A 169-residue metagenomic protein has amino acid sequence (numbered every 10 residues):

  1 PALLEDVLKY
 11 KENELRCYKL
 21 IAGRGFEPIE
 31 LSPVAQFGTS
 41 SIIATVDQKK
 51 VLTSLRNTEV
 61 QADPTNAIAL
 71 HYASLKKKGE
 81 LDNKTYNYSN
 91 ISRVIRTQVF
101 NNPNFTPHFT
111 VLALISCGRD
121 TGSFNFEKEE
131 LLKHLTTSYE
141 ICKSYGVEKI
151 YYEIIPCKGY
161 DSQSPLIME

Functional and structural regions predicted by a protein language model:
P1, K19, S41, S116-E169: Metal-assisted phosphate- and nucleotidyl-transfer catalytic regions
P1-P107: Class II aminoacyl-tRNA synthetase-like tRNA-binding/catalytic domains
H108-A113: Short, conserved phosphate-binding/catalytic loop or strand-edge motifs used in phosphoryl-/nucleotidyl-transfer
